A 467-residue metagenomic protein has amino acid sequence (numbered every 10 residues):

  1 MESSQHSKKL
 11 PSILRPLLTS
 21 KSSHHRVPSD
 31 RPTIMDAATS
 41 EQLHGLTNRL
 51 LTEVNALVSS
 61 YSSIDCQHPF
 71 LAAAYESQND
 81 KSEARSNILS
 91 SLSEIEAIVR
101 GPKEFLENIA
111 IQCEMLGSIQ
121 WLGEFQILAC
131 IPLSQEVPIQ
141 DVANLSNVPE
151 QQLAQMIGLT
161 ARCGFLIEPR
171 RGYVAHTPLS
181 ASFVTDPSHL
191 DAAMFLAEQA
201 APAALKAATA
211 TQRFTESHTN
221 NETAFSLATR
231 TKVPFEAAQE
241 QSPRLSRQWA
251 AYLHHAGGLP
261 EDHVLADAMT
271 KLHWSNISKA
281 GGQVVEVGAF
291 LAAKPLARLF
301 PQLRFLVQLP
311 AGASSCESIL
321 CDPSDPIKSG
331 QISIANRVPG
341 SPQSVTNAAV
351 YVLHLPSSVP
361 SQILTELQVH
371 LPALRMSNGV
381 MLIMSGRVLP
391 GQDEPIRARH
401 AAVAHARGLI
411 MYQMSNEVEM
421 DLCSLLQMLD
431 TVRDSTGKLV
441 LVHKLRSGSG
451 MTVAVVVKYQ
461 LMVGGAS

Functional and structural regions predicted by a protein language model:
E2-A228, T436, S447-S449, Q460-S467: N-terminal accessory segments
V54-L57, Q135, N147, M156 (+3 more regions): Conserved adenosyl
N87, Q199, Q362, E417 (+1 more regions): Soluble or luminal CAZymes and related metallo-dependent hydrolases
R387-V432: C-terminal alpha-helical "lid/dimerization" subdomain adjacent to the S-adenosyl-L-methionine
D421-A466: C-terminal region signature
